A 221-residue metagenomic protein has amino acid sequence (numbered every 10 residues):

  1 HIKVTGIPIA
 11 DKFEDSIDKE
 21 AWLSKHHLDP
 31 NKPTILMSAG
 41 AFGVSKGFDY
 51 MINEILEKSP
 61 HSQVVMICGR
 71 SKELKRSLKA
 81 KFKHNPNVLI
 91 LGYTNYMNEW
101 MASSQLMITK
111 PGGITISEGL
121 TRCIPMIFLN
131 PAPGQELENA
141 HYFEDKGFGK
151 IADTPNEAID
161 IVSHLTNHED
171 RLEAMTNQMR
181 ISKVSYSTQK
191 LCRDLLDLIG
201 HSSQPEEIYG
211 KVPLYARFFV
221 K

Functional and structural regions predicted by a protein language model:
H1-D15: Active-site-proximal region of nucleotide-activated glycan assembly enzymes, centered on histidine/acidic-rich loops
I17-S103: Donor-nucleotide binding loops and adjacent catalytic segments primarily of GT-B fold Leloir glycosyltransferases
N98, I116-R122, H141: Short alpha-helical segment that forms part of, or immediately flanks, the ligand-binding pocket in carbohydrate-active
A102-G112: Acidic donor-binding loop of glycosyltransferase active sites
S104-Q105, C123-P125: A short alpha->beta transition loop at the rim of the catalytic pocket in nucleotide-sugar-dependent
R122-C123, E138-F148: Acidic, glycine-centered active-site loop in nucleotide-sugar glycosyltransferases
D145-G147, T154-D170: C-terminal "capping" alpha-helix adjacent to the active site of nucleotide-linked donor transferases in cell-envelope
E169-K221: C-terminal amphipathic helix plus adjacent low-complexity, charged tail appended to glycosyltransferase catalytic
